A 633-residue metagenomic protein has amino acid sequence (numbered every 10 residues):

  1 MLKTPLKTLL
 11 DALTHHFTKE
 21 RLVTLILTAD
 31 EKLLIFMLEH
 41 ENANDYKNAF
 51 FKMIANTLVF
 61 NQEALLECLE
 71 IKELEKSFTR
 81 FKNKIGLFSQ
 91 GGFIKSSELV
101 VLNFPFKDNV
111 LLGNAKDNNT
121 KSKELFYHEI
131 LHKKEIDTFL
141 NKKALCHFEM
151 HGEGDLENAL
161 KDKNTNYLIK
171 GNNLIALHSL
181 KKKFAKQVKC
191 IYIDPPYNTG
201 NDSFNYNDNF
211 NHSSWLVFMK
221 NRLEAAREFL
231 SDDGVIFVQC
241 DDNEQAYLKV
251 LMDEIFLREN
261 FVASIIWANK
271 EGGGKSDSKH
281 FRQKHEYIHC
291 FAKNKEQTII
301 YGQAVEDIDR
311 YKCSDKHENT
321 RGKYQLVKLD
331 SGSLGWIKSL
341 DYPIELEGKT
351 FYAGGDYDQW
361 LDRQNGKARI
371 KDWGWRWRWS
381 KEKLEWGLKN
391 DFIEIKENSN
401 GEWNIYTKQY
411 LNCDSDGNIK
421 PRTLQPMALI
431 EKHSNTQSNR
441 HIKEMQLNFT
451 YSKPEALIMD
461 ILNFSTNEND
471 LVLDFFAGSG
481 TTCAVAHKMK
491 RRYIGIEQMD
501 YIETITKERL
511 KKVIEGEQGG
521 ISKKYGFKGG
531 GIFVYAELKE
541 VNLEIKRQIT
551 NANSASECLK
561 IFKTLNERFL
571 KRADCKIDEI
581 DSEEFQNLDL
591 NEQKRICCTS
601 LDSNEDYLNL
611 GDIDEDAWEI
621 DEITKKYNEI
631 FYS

Functional and structural regions predicted by a protein language model:
M1-T18: Extended, Lys/Arg-rich, non-catalytic nucleic-acid recognition/anchoring regions of very large nucleic-acid-interacting
A12, K19-E135, W379-W386, N390-E402 (+1 more regions): Coupling/switch/interface segments within P-loop NTPase motor domains and analogous charged loops in nucleic-acid
K72-L471, E503: Class I S-adenosyl-L-methionine
G200, G480-A484: Glycine-rich SAM-binding Motif I of class I
E228, A484-V485: Hydrophobic/aromatic ligand-binding patch that stacks against planar heteroaromatic rings of cofactors or nucleotides
W267-S276, D460-N469, K488-Q548: Cysteine-dependent PTP/DSP-like catalytic domain, specifically the C-terminal lobe
F476-G478: Class I SAM-dependent methyltransferase "Motif I" SAM/SAH-binding loop
A536, E544-E583: Charged, amphipathic alpha-helical linkers/stalks
